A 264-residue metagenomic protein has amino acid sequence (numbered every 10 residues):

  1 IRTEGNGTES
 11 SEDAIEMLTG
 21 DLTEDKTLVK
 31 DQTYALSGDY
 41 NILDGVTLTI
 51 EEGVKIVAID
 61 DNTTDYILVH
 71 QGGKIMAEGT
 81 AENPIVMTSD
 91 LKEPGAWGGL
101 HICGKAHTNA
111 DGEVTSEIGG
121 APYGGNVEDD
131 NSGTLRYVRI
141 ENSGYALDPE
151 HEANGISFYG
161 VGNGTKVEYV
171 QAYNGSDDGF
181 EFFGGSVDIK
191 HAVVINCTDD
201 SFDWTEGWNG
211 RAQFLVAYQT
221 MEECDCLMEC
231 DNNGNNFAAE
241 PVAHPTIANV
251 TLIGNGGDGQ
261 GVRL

Functional and structural regions predicted by a protein language model:
I1-L264: Beta-strand/loop edge motif enriched in small/polar residues
